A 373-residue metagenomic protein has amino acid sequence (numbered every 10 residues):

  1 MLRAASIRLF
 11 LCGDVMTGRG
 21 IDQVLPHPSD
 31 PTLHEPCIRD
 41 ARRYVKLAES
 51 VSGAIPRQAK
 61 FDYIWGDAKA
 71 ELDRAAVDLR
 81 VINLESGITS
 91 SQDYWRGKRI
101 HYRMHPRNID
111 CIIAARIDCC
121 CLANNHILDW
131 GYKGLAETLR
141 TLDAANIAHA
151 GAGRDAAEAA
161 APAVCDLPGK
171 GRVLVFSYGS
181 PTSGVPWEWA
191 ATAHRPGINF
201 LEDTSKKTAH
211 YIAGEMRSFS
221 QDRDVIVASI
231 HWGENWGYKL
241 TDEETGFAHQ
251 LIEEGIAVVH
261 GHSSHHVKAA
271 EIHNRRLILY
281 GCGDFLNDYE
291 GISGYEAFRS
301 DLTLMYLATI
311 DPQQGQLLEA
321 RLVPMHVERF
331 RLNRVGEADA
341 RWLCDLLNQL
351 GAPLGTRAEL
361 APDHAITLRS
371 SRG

Functional and structural regions predicted by a protein language model:
M1-G373: Acidic, metal/ion-coordinating pockets
